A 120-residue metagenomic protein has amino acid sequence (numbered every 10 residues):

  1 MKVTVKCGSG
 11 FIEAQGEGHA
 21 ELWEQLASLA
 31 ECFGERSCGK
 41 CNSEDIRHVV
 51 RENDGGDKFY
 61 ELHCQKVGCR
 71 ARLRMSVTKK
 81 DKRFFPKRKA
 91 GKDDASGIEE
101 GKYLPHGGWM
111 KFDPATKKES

Functional and structural regions predicted by a protein language model:
M1-A30: Short, low-complexity, charged amphipathic interaction modules
Q15-H19, H63-R70: Secondary-structure transition/turn motif
W23-G34, V77-K82: Extended Gly/Ser/Thr-rich low-complexity repeat segments, especially those forming or decorating extracellular
R36-N42, E61-V67: Short cysteine-rich clusters marking metal-coordination/redox-active sites
S43-V49, C69-R74: Short functional micro-motifs and their immediate structural scaffolds
V50-L62: Short linker/helix segments within small regulatory modules
Q65-G108: Short metal-binding segments enriched for Cys and/or His
F112-S120: Short acidic DE-rich linear segments
